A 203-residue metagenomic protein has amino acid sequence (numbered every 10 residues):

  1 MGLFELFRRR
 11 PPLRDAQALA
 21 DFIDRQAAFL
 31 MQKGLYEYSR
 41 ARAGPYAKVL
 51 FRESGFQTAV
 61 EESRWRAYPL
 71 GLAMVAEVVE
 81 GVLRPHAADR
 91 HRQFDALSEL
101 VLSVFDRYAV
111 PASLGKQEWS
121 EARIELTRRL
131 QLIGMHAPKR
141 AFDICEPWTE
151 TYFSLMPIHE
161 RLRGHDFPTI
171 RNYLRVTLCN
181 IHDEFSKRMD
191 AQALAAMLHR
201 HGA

Functional and structural regions predicted by a protein language model:
G2-T58, E62: Leu/Val/Ala/Ile-rich N-terminal alpha-helices, chiefly Sec-type signal peptides and the beginnings
R14, A18-G34, Y38, R66 (+11 more regions): Alpha-helix boundary/N-cap detector
Y36, R40, A76-E80, R84 (+3 more regions): Amphipathic alpha-helical core segments of compact helical bundles
A41-R92: N-terminal interaction modules that seed assembly of large macromolecular complexes
G44-Y46, S54, A59, A73-A76 (+6 more regions): Amphipathic alpha-helical interaction segments
T58-S63, A96-V110, L126-Q131: Eukaryote-specific, cytoplasm-facing alpha-helical/coiled-coil scaffolding segments in long proteins
D106-A203: Helix-driven interaction modules
